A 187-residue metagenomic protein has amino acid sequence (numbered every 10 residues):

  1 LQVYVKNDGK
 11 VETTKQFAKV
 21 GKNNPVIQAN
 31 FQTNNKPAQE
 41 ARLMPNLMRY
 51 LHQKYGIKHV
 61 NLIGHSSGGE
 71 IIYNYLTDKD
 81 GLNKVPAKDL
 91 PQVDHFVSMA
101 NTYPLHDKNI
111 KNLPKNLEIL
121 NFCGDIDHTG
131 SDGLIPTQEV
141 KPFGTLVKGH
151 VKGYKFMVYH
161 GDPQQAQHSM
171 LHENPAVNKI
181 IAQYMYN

Functional and structural regions predicted by a protein language model:
L1-I63, S67-N187: Lipid deacylating catalytic domains
